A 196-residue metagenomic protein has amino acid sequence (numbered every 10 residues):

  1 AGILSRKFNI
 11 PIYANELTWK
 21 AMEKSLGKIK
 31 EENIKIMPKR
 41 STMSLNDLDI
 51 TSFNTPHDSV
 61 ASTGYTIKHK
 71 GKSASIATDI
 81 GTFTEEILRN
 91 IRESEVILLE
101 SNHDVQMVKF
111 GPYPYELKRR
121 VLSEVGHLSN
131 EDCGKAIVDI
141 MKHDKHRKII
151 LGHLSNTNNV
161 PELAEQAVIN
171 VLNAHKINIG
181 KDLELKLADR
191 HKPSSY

Functional and structural regions predicted by a protein language model:
A1-S41: Active-site HxH/HxHxD metal-binding segment of metal-dependent hydrolases
K7-I12, S73-A74, L183-E184: Short active-site oxyanion
L17, T55-D58, T78-I80, S101-H103 (+1 more regions): Active-site metal-binding loops of divalent metal-dependent hydrolases
M22-S25, L45-D47, S62-T63, M107-F110: Short, charged, surface-exposed secondary-structure boundary motifs
P38-V96, Y196: Core dinuclear metal-dependent hydrolase active-site scaffold
E85-K186: Cap/insert and terminal regions of metallo-dependent hydrolase folds
L183-Y196: Short, basic/aromatic-enriched C-terminal tail that caps enzymatic domains
